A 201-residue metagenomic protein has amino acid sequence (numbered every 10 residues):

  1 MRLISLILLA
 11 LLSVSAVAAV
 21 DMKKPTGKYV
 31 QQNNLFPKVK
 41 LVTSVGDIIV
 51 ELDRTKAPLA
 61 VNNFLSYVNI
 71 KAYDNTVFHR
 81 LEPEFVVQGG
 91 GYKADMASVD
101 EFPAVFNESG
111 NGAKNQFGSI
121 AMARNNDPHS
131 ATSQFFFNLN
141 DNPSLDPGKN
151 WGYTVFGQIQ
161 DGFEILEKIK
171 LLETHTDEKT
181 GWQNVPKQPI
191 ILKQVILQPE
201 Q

Functional and structural regions predicted by a protein language model:
S5-S15: Bacterial N-terminal signal peptides
V17-Q201: Cyclophilin-like peptidyl-prolyl cis-trans isomerases
